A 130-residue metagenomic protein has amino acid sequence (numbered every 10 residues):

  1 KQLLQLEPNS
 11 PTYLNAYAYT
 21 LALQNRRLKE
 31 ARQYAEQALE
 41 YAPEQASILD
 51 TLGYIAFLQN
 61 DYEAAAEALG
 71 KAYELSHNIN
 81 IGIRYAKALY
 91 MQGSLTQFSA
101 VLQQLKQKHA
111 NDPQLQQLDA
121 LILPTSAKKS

Functional and structural regions predicted by a protein language model:
K1-Q2, Q24-Q37, Q59-K71, G93-V101: Structural signature of tandem alpha-helical TPR/SEL1-like repeats, specifically the intra-repeat loop/turn
L6, E40-Y41, E74-S76, Q107-K108: Structural marker of alpha-solenoid helical repeat scaffolds
S10, Q45, N78-I79, D112: Residue-level recognition of tetratricopeptide repeat
S10-L21: Amphipathic alpha-helical repeat scaffolds of TPR domains
Y13, I48, I81-G82, L115: TPR alpha-solenoid repeat register
A16, T51, R84-Y85, L118-L121: Canonical tetratricopeptide repeat
T20-L21, I55, A88: Residue-level signature for tetratricopeptide repeat
L23-Q24, L58-Q59, M91-Q92, L121-K128: Register position in tetratricopeptide repeats
